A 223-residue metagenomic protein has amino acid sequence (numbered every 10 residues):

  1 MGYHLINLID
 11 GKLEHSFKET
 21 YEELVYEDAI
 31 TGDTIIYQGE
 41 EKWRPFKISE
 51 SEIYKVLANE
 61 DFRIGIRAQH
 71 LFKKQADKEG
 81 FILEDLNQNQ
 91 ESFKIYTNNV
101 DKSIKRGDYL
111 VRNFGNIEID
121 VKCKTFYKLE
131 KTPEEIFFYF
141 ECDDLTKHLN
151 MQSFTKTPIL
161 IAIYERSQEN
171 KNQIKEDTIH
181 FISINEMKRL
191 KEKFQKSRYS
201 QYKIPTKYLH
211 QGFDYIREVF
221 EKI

Functional and structural regions predicted by a protein language model:
M1-G2, L8-L13, F17-E84, Y96-T97 (+1 more regions): Interdomain/boundary linker segments immediately adjacent to catalytic/signaling cores
I9, G39-K47, R67, K78-E79 (+4 more regions): Non-catalytic C-terminal interaction segments of nucleic acid-processing enzymes
E14, I117-I119, H180: Short beta-strand segments
F17-E23, K124-T125, I184-L190: A short, sequence-level motif marking secondary-structure junctions
N59, N116, K122-K171: Catalytic cores of nucleic-acid endonucleases
D85-L86, I161: A structural preference for short, hydrophobic beta-strand core positions in alpha/beta folds
N89-N99, S167-Q168: Short, solvent-exposed loop/turn elements at beta->coil junctions and helix N-caps that rim active or binding pockets
D101-Y127: Active-site beta-strand-loop-beta-strand hairpin of nuclease catalytic cores that positions key catalytic residues
